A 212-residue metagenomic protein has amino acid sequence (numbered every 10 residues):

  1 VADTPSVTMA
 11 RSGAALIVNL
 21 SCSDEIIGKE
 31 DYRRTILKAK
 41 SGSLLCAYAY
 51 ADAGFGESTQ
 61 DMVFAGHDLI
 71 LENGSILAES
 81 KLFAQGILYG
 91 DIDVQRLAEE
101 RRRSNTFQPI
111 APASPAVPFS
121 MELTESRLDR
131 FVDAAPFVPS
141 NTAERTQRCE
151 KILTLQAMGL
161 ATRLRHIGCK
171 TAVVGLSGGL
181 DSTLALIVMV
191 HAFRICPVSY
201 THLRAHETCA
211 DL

Functional and structural regions predicted by a protein language model:
V1, S6, K29-Y32, N141-I152 (+4 more regions): Catalytic cores of large soluble enzymes that bind and process phosphate-bearing ligands
A2-L88: CN hydrolase (nitrilase-like) catalytic-core segments centered on the catalytic cysteine and neighboring Lys/Glu
P5, M9-A10, I152, M158-G159 (+1 more regions): Long hydrophobic segments that form regular secondary structure
I17-L20, D133-V138, G168-C169: Short acidic (Asp/Glu) and glycine-rich catalytic loops that position anionic groups and cofactors
I87, V94-L164: Flexible inter-domain linker/hinge segments
Q156-S199: A phosphate-binding catalytic loop at a beta-strand-loop-alpha-helix junction that coordinates phosphoryl groups
T201-T208: Conserved small/polar residues in nucleotide/adenosyl-binding loops
